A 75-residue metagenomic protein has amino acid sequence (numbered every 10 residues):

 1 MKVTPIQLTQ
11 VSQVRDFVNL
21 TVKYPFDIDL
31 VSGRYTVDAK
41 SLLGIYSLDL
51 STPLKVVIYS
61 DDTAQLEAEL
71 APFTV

Functional and structural regions predicted by a protein language model:
M1, V31, L48-T52: Short glycine-enriched loop/turn motifs at secondary-structure junctions
M1-L8: Short glycine-/aliphatic-rich beta-strand segments at the starts of folded cytosolic domains
T4, F26-I28, L54: Conserved beta-strand core positions
I6, R34, Y59: Glycine- and other small-residue-rich loops at beta-strand/loop junctions that grip anionic moieties
V11-D27, Y35-L50, L66: Amphipathic alpha-helical interaction surfaces in cytosolic regulatory modules
D29-V31, T74-V75: Conserved short beta-strand edge segments in small beta-sheet-based binding/regulatory domains
S47-V75: C-terminal structural segments of small proteins and small subunits
